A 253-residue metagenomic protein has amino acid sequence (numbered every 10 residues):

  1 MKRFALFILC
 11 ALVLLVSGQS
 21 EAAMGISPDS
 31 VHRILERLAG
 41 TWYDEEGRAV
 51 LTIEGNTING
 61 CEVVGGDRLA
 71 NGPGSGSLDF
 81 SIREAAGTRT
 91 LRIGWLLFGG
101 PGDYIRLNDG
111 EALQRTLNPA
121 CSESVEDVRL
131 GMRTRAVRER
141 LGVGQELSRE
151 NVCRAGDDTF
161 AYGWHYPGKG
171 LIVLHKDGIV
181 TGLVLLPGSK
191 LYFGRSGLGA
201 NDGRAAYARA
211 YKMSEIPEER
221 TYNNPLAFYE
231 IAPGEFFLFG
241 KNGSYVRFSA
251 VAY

Functional and structural regions predicted by a protein language model:
R3-F4, L9-C10, L15-A39, R106-D109: Amphipathic/hydrophobic helical signal segments and adjacent flexible N-terminal regions that mediate secretion
M24-V31, S77-N118, N224-Y229, P233-L238: Beta-sheet ligand-binding and adhesion/scaffold domains
I26-T41, I53-G55, V128-L130, G197: N-terminal helix-cap/turn-to-beta initiation motif at the start of protein domains
E36-T41, G74-F80, D103, G156-G163 (+1 more regions): Short, hydrophobic/aromatic-rich segments at coil-to-beta transitions
R37-A39, T52-N59, A86, W95-Y104 (+4 more regions): Short, solvent-exposed coil/turn segments at beta-strand boundaries
E45-A85, V184: N-terminal glycine/threonine-rich, aromatic-flanked beta-hairpin/loop signature
C121-V128, S189-L198: Second-shell loop/turn segments in exported
T134-D177, L198-Y253: A cross-family detector of function-defining hotspots
